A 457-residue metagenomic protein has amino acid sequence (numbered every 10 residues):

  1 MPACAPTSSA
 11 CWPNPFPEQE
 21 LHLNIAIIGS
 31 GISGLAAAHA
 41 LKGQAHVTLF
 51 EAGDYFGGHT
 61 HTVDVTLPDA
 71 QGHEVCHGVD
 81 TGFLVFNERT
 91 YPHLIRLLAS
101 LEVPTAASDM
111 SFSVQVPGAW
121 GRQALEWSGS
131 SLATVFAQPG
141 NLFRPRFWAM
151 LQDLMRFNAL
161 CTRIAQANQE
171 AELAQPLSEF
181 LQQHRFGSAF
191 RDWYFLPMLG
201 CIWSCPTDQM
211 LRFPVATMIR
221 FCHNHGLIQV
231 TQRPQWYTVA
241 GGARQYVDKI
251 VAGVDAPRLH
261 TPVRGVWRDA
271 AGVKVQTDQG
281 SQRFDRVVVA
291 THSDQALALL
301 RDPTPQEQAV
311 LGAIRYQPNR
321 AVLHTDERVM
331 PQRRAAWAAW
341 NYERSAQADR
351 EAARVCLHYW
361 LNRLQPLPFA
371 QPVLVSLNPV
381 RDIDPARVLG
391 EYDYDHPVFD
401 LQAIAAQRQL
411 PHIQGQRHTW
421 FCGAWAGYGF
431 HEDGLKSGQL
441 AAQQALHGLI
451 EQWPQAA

Functional and structural regions predicted by a protein language model:
N24-T48: N-terminal Rossmann-like FAD-binding beta1-loop-alpha1 element of flavoenzymes
S33, Y55, D294: Conserved Rossmann-like nucleotide-cofactor binding loop
K42-D64: Glycine-rich FAD pyrophosphate-binding loop
D64-L94: N-terminal glycine-rich dinucleotide-binding loop that anchors FAD/FMN and/or NAD(P) in oxidoreductases
E88-R212: Mobile amphipathic helical/loop "lid" adjacent to a hydrophobic cofactor/ligand pocket
S128-S130, E351-A457: Conserved flavin/dinucleotide-binding core of flavoenzymes
F221-D269, V273: Helical element adjacent to the flavin cofactor pocket in flavoenzyme catalytic cores
P262-D395: Mid-domain catalytic core of redox enzymes that form a hydrophobic substrate pocket/lid adjacent to a catalytic redox
